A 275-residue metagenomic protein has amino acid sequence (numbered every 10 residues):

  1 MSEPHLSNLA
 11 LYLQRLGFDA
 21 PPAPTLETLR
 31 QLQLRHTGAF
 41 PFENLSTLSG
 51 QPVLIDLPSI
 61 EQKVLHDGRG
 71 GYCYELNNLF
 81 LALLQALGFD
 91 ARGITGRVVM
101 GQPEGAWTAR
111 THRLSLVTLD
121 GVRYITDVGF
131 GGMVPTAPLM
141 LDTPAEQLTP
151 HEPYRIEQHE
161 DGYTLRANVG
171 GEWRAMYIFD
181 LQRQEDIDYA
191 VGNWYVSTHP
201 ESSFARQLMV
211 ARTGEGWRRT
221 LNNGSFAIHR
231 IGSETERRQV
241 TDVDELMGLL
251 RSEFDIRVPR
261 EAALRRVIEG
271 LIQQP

Functional and structural regions predicted by a protein language model:
S2-A20, G38-P41, V98-R237, D244: His-Asp-centered catalytic microenvironments across diverse enzyme cores, prominently the transglutaminase-like
E3-G68: Secondary-structure boundary elements
A10, L81, M247-G248: Short glycine-/small-residue-rich flexible loop motifs, especially phosphate/cofactor-binding loops
R15, A86, S252-E253: Residues at alpha-helix termini
L26, R97, L264: Residue-level "edge-of-site" marker
K63-Y74, G105: Short gly/ser-rich anion-binding loops that grip negatively charged ligand groups
R69-T95, S115, V210: Cysteine-centered nucleophilic/redox motifs
A227-P275: Extended, charged low-complexity segments that frequently continue into or abut oligomerization scaffolds
